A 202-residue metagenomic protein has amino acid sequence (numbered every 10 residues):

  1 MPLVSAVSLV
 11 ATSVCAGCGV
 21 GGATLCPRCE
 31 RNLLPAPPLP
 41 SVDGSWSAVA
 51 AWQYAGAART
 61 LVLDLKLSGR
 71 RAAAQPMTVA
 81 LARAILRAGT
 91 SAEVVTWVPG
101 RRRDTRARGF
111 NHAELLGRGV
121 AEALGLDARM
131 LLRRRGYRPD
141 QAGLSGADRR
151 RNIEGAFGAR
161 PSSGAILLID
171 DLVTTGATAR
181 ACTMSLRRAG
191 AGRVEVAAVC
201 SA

Functional and structural regions predicted by a protein language model:
M1-A202: Glycine-rich phosphate/pyrophosphate-handling loop used in enzymes and phosphotransfer proteins
